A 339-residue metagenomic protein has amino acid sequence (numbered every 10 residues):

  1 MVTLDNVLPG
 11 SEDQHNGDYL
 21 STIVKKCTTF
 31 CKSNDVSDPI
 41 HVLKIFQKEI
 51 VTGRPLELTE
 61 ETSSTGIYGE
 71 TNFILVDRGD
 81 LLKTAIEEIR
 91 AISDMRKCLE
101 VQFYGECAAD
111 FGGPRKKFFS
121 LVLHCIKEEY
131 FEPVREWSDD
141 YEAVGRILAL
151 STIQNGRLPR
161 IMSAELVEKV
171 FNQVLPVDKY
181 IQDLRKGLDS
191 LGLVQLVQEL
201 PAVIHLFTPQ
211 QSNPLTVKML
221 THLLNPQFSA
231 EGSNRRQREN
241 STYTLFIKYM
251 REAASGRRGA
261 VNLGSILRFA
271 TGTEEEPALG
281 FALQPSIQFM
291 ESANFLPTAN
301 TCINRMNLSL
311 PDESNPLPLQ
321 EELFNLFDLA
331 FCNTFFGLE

Functional and structural regions predicted by a protein language model:
M1-V7, C27, M250: Extended hydrophobic/Leu-rich segments
V2-Y19, L206, R258: Long, low-complexity, serine/threonine/proline-rich intrinsically disordered regulatory regions in eukaryotic signaling
G10-I153, L158-M162, E339: Hydrophobic, conserved cores of late-appearing folded domains
T59-F73, R78-I86, V167-E339: C-terminal catalytic/scaffold cores in eukaryotic proteins
